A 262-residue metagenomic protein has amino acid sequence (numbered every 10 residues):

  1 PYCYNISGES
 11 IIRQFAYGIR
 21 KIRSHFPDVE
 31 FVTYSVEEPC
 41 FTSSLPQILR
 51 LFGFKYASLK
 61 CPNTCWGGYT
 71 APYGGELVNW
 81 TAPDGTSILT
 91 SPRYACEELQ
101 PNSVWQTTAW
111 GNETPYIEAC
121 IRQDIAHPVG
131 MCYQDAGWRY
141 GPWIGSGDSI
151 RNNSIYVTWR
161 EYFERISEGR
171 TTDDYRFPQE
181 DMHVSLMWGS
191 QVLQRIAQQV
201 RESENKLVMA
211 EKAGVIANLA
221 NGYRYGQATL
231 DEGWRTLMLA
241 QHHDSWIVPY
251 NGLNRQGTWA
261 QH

Functional and structural regions predicted by a protein language model:
P1-H262: Catalytic-domain carbohydrate-binding cleft regions of carbohydrate-active enzymes
